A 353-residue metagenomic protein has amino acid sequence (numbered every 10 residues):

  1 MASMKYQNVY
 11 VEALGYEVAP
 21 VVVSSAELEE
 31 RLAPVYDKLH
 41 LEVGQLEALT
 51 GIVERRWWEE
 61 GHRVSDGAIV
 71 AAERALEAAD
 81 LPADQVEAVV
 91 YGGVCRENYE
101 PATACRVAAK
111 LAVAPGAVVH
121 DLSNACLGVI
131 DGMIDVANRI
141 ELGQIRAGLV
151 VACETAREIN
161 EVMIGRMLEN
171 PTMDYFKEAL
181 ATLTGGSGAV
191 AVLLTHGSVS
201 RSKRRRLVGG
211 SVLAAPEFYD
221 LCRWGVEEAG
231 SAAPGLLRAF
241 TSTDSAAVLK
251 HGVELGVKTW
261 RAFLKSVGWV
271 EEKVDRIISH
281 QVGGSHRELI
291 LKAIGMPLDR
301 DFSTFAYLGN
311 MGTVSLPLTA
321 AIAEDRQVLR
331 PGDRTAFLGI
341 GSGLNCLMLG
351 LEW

Functional and structural regions predicted by a protein language model:
A2-G61, P171-A247, K258, E352-W353: Condensing-enzyme catalytic core mediating Claisen C-C bond formation in acyl metabolism
Y6-Q7, A83-E87, A114-V118, L142-G148 (+6 more regions): Short coil/turn connectors at secondary-structure junctions
E12-G15, G92, S123, G148-E154 (+2 more regions): Short beta-strand segments
V23, E100-A102, I134, I159-I164 (+2 more regions): Short acidic, glycine/serine/threonine-rich loops at helix termini
L39-Q45, N98-V113, E158-P171, V226-G235 (+1 more regions): Acidic-glycine-rich active-site phosphate/pyrophosphate-binding loop
I52-V53, Q85-V90, L111-L122, E169-K177 (+1 more regions): Glycine/charged-rich beta-loop-alpha catalytic/anionic-binding loops adjacent to active sites
I69-A72, C95-E97, A109, A114 (+4 more regions): Claisen-condensing/thiolase-fold acyl-transfer catalytic domains that form or cleave C-C bonds in fatty acid
Q144-M163, A215-L221: Acyl-CoA/ACP chain-elongation machinery
